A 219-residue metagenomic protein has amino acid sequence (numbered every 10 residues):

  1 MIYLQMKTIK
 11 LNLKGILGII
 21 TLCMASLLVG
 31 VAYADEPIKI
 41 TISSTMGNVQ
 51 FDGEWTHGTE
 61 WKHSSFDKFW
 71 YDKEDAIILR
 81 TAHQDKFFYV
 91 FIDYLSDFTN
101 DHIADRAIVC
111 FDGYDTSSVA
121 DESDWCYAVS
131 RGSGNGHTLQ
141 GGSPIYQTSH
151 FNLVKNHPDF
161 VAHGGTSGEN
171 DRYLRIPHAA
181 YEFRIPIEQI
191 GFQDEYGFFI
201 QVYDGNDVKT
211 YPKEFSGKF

Functional and structural regions predicted by a protein language model:
M1-L13: N-terminal secretory signal peptides that target proteins for export/translocation
L17-L27: Bacterial N-terminal signal peptides
G30-A34: Sec/Tat signal peptide C-region and signal peptidase I cleavage site
D35-W55, T59, I108-G142, I176-H178 (+1 more regions): Acidic/polar low-complexity flexible segments
G53, F87-S96, A180-I187: Short, well-ordered beta-strand segments enriched in hydrophobic/aromatic residues
I77, T81-D97, V109: A carbohydrate-recognition surface predominantly in extracellular/luminal proteins
D101-A107: Short coil-to-beta strand junction motifs in C2/discoidin
S130-I176: Glycine-aromatic-enriched beta-strand/loop faces of beta-sandwich-type recognition domains, especially lectin-like
